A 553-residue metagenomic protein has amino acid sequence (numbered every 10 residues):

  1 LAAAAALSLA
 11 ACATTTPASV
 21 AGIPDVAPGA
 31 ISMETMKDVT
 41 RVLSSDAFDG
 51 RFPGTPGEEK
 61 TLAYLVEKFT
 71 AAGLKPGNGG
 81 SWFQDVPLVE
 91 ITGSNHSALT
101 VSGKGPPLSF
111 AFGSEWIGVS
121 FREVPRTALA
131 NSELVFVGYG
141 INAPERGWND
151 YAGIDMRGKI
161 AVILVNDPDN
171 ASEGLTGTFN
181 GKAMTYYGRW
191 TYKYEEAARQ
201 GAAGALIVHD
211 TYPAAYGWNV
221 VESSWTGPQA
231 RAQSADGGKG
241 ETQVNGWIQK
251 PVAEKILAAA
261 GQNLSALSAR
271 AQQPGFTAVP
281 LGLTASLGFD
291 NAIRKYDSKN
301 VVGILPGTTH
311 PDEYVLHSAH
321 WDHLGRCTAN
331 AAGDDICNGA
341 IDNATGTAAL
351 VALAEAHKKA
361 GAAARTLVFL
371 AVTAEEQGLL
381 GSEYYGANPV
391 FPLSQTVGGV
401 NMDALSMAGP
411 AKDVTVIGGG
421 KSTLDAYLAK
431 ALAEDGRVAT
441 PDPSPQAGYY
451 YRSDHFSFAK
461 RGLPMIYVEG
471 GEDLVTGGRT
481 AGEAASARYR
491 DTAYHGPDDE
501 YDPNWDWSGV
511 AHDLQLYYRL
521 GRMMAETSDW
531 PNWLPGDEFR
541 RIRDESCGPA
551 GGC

Functional and structural regions predicted by a protein language model:
S19-G22, S102-K104, G113-G153, G237-G339 (+3 more regions): Soluble metallo-hydrolase cores and metallopeptidase-like ectodomains found primarily in the secretory/periplasmic
P24, S32, A111-D236, E241-V244 (+3 more regions): Extracellular/luminal Protease-associated
P28-F48, P53-P76, T100-S102, D155 (+3 more regions): Catalytic-core environment of secreted peptidases
I31, T35-D38, V42, P56-K68 (+12 more regions): Extracytoplasmic/secreted proteins, especially bacterial periplasmic and envelope-associated proteins
D49-L175, V279-L281, F289, I293 (+2 more regions): Noncatalytic luminal/extracellular "stalk/propeptide" segments of secretory-pathway proteins
A111-S114, R126, A152, G158 (+5 more regions): Metal-dependent peptidase/peptidase-like ectodomains
E355, V475-R543, C553: His/Asp/Glu-rich mid-to-C-terminal helical/loop segments that flank catalytic regions of hydrolases
